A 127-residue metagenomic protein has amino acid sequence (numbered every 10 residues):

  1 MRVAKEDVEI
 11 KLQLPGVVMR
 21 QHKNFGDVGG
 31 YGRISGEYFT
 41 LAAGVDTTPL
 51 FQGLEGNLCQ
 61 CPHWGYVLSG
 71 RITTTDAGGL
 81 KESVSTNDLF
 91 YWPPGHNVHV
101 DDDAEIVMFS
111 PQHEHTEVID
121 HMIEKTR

Functional and structural regions predicted by a protein language model:
M1-T48, E55, R127: A short, N-terminal "cap"/entry segment at the start of jelly-roll beta-barrel domains of the cupin/DSBH fold
V3, H99-R127: Double-stranded beta-helix
M19, G36-Y38, W64, K81 (+2 more regions): Conserved hydrophobic/aromatic beta-strand scaffold that supports enzyme active sites
T48-L58, D76, E82: Short histidine-centered beta-strand/loop micro-motifs that create catalytic or ligand/metal-coordination sites
G56-T74: Short, conserved beta-strand element in jelly-roll/cupin
G65-Y66, Y91, H99: Well-ordered beta-strand positions
S69, G95, D103: ATP/adenylate-binding site constellation spanning eukaryotic-like Ser/Thr protein kinases, ABC-transporter
D76-H96: Short acidic-glycine-tyrosine-enriched beta hairpin
